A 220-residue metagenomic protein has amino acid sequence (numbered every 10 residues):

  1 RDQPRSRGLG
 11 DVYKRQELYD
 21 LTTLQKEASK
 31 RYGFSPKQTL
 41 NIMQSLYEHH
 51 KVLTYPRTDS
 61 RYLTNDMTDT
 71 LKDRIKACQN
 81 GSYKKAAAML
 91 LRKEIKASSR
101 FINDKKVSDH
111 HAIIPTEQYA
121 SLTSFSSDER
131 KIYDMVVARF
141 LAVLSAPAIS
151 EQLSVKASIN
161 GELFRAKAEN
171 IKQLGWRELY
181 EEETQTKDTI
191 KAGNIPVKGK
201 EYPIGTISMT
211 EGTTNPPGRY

Functional and structural regions predicted by a protein language model:
R1, Y32, P36, S124-S126: RNA/tRNA-interacting regions in translation and RNA-turnover enzymes
D2, E27-A28, D134-L141: Phosphate-interacting basic helix/loop segments used at nucleotide- and nucleic-acid interfaces
D2-L9, Y13: Single conserved hydrophobic/aromatic residue that forms the stacking wall/gate of nucleotide- or nucleobase-binding
K14-A28, L53-T58, P216-Y220: Short acidic, hydrophobic short linear motifs in intrinsically disordered regions
F34-S45: Short amphipathic alpha-helical interaction segments
H49-D134, R165-N170, L174-I207: Extended, highly charged linker/hinge segments and catalytic-adjacent loops that couple domains and form adaptable
G81-A87, L141-I149: Active-site phosphate-binding and catalytic loops of NTP-dependent enzymes
S150-A168: Long, charged, helix-prone linker segments
